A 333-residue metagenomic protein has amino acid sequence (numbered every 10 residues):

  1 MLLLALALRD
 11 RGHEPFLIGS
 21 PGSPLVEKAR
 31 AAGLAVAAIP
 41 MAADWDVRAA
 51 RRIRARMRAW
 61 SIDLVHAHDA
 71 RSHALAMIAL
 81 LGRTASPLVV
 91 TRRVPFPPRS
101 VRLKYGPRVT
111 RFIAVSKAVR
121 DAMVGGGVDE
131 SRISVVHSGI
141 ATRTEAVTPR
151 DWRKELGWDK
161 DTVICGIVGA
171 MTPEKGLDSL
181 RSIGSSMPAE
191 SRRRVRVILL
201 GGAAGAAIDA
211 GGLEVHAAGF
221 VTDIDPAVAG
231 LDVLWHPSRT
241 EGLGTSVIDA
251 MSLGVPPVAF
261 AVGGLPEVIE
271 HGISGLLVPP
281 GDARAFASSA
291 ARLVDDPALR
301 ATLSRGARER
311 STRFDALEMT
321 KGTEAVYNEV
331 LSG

Functional and structural regions predicted by a protein language model:
L2-L6, V163, I167-S186, L276 (+1 more regions): A conserved mid-protein helix/loop that constitutes part of the nucleotide-sugar donor-binding site
I18-G19, P256-A259, I269: Short hydrophobic beta-strand element within catalytic cores of glycosyltransferases and related nucleotide-activated
A85-K117: A conserved, positively charged/aromatic
A118, G139: Carbohydrate-associated surface elements
E145-W158: A short helix/loop element that forms part of the nucleotide-sugar donor recognition site in Leloir-type
F220, R239: Aromatic "clamp/platform" in nucleotide-sugar-dependent glycosyltransferases that forms part of the donor/acceptor
H271-G272, L276-A283, R292-P297: Conserved acidic donor-binding segment of nucleotide-sugar-dependent glycosyltransferases
A285, R292, L299-R313, G322-A325: A short, well-ordered alpha-helix in the C-terminal region of glycosyltransferases
